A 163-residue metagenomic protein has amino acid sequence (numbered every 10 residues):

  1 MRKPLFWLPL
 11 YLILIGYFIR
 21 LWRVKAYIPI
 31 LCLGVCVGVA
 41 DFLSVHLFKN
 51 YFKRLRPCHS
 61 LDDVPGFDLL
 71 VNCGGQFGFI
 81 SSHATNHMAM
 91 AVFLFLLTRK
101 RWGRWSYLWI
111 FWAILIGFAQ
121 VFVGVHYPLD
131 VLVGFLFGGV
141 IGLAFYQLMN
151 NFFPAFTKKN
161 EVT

Functional and structural regions predicted by a protein language model:
M1-G75, T85, A89-T98, R104-F111 (+1 more regions): Hydrophobic alpha-helical bundle signature of multipass membrane enzymes
D68-T163: Membrane-embedded catalytic cores of phosphoryl/pyrophosphoryl-handling enzymes
